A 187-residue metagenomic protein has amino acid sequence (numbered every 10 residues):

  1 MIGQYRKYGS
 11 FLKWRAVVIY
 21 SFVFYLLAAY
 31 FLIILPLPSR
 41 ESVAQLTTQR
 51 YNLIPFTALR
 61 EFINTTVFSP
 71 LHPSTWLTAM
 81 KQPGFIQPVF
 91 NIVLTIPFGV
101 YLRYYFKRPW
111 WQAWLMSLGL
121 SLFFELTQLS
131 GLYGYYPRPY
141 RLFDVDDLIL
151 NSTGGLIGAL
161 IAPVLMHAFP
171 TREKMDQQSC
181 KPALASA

Functional and structural regions predicted by a protein language model:
M1-Y140, L156-A187: Bulky hydrophobic segments
F143-T153: Membrane-interface transmembrane-helix boundary segments in multi-pass integral membrane proteins
